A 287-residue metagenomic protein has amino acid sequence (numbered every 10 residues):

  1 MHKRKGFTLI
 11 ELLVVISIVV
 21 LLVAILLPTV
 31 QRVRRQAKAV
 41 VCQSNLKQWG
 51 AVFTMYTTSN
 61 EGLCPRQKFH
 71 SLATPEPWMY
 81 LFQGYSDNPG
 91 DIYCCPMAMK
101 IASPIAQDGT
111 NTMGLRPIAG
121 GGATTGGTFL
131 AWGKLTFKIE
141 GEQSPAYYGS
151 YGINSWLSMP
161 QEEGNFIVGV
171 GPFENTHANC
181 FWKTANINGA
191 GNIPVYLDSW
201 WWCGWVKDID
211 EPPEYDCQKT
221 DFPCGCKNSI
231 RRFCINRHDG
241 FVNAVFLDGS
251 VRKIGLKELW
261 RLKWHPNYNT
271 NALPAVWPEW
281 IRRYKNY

Functional and structural regions predicted by a protein language model:
M1-H2, S59: Short alpha-helix boundary/capping motifs
H2-K3, K257: Ubiquitous "structural anchor" signal
K3-R34: N-terminal single-pass transmembrane signal-anchor helix
K5, R34-V41, N45-Q48: Intracellular coupling helices
L26, V33, A37, F53 (+1 more regions): Conserved alpha-helical elements of the SDR catalytic core
C42-Y287: Short, well-structured segments within or immediately adjacent to enzyme catalytic domains that line ligand-binding
